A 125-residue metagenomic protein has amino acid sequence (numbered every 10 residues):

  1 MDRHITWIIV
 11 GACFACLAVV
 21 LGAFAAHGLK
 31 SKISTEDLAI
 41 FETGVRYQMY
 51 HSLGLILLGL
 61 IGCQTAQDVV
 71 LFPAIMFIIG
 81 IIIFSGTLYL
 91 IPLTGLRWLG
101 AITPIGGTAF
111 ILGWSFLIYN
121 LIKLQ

Functional and structural regions predicted by a protein language model:
M1-Q125: Polytopic transmembrane helical bundles with strong interfacial aromatic enrichment
